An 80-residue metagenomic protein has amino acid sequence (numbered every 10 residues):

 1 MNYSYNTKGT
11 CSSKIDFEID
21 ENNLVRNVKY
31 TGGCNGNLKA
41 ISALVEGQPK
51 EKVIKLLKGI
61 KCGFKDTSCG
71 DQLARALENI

Functional and structural regions predicted by a protein language model:
M1-S4: Short, hydrophobic/aromatic-rich segments at coil-to-beta transitions
T7-D16, D20-I80: Active-site- and interface-proximal helix/loop "cap" or "latch" segments in soluble metabolic and energy-transducing
